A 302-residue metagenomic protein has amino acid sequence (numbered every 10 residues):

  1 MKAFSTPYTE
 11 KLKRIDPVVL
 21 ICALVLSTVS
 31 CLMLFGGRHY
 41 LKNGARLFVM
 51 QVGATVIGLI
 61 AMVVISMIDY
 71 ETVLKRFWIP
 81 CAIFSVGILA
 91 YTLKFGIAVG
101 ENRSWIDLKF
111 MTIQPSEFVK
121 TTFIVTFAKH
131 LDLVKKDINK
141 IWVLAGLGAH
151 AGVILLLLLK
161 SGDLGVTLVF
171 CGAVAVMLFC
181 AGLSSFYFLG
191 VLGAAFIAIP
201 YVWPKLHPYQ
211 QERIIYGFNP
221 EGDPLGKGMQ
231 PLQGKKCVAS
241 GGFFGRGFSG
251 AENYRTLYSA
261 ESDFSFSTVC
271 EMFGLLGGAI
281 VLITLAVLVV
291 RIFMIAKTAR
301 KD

Functional and structural regions predicted by a protein language model:
K2-I21, V25-L26, L32-S161: Membrane-helix boundary/helix-loop-helix interface segments in multi-pass membrane proteins
I60, I68, T126, Y201 (+3 more regions): Transmembrane alpha-helix boundary/anchor motif
E71-K75, K135-I138, C180-G190, K301-D302: Membrane-helix interface "capping/anchor" motifs
G87-V99, F179-Y187, I199-Y209: Juxtamembrane membrane-interface segments at transmembrane alpha-helix termini
V99-W105, G190-I280, R300: Hydrophobic, glycine- and aromatic-enriched re-entrant/interface helices and adjoining loop segments
R103, L164-L168, K301-D302: Interfacial helix-loop-helix junctions of multi-pass membrane proteins
A145-L178, H207, C270-G278: Helix-loop-helix junctions and helix-breaking kinks within/between transmembrane helices of multi-pass membrane
L276-D302: Hydrophobic transmembrane alpha-helices and their immediate junctions
